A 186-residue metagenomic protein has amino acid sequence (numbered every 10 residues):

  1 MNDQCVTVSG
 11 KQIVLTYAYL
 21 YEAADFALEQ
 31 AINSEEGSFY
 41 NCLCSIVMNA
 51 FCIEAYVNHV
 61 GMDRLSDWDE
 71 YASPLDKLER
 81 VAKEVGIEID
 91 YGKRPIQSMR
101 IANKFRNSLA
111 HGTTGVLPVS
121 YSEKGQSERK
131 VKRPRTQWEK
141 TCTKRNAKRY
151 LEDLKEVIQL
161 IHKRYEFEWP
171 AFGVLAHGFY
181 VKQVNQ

Functional and structural regions predicted by a protein language model:
M1-C42, G178-Q186: Charged alpha-helical initiation segments
T7-L15, I32-V47, K93-I96, R100 (+2 more regions): Short, solvent-exposed segments of well-ordered alpha helices
L15-A23, D76-R80, S98, D153 (+1 more regions): Exposed alpha-helical structural elements
E22, L43-R80: Short, contiguous, well-structured surface segments enriched in hydrophobic/aromatic residues
A24, S45, N49-Y56, A102 (+2 more regions): Amphipathic alpha-helices that form helix-helix packing interfaces
E29-E36, G61, L65, T114: Short, flexible helix-adjacent loops and helix caps
K83-G92: Acidic/His metal-coordination segments adjacent to aromatic residues that form catalytic metal sites in metalloenzymes
K93-I101, F105-V174, Q183-Q186: Charge-enriched, short contiguous segments at helix-coil
